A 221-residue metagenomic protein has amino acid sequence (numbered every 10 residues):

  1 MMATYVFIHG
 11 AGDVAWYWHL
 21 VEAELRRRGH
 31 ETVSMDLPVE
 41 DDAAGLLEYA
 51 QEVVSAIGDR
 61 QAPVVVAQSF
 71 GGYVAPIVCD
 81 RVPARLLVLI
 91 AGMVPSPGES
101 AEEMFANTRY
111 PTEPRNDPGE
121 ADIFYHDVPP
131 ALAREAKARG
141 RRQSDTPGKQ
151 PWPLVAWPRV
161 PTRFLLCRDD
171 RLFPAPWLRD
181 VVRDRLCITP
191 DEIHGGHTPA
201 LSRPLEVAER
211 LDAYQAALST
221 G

Functional and structural regions predicted by a protein language model:
A3-V39: Conserved HGGG/HGGXW glycine-rich cap/lid loop of the alpha/beta-hydrolase fold
E31-V64, E102-A106: Active-site loop/oxyanion-hole signature of alpha/beta-hydrolase fold enzymes
V66-G71, A75: Gly/Ala-rich beta-loop-alpha elbow adjacent to hydrolase catalytic centers
D80-G119, P147, F173-R179: Flexible "cap/lid" loop of the alpha/beta hydrolase fold
A138-V155: Active-site nucleophile elbow and catalytic-triad environment of alpha/beta-hydrolase enzymes
P158, F164-L166: Short beta-strand/loop motif that positions the catalytic acidic residue of the alpha/beta-hydrolase fold
R168-H194, L201, A213-Q215: Conserved loop-alpha-helix segment in the C-terminal half of the alpha/beta-hydrolase fold that carries the catalytic
